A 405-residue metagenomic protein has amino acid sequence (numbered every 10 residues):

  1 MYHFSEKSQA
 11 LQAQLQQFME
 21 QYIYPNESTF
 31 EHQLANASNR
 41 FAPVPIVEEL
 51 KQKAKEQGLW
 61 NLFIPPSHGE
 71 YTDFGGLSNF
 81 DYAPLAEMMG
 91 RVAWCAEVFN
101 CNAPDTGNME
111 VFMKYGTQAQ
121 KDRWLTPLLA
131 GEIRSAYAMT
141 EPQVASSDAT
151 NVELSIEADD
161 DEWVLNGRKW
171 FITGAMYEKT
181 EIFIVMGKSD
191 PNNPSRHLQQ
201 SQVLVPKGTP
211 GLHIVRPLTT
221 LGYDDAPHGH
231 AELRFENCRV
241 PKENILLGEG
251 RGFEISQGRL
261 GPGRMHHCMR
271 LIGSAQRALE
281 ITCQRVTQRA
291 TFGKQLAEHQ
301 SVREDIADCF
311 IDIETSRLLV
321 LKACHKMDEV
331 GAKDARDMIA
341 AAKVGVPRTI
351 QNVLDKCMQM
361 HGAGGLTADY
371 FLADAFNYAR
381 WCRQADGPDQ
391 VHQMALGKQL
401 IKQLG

Functional and structural regions predicted by a protein language model:
M1-C95, C101-N102, Y115-Q120, P127-E132 (+4 more regions): Alpha-helical interface subdomain recognition
D73, I214, N244-E249: Cytochrome P450 core scaffold surrounding the K-helix E-X-X-R motif and the conserved "meander" helix-loop region
L77, S147-T150, A175-T180, S195-Q199 (+1 more regions): Short glycine/proline-enriched turns and hinge-like loops at secondary-structure junctions
N102-M109: Short, conserved phosphate-binding/catalytic loop or strand-edge motifs used in phosphoryl-/nucleotidyl-transfer
M109-Y115, Y137-A138, N192: Flexible, glycine-rich active-site loops centered on histidine and acidic residues that chelate a metal or position
G131-T140, V185: A short, Trp-centered hydrophobic/proline-enriched beta-strand micro-motif
N151, P210-R239: Flexible, small-/acidic-enriched active-site or ligand-binding loops
E162, N166-V215: A short core secondary-structure module
